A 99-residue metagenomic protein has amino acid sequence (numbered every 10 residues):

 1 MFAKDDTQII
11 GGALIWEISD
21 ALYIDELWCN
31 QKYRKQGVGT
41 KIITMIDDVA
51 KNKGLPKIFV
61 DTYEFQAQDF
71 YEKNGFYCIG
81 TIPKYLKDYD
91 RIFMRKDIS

Functional and structural regions predicted by a protein language model:
M1-D25, F65, K84: Acetyl-CoA-dependent GNAT
F2, Y23, W28, F59 (+1 more regions): Conserved beta-strand segments that form the floor/walls of ligand-binding pockets within enzyme and binding domains
L27-K35: A short, internal acetyl-CoA/4′-phosphopantetheine-binding micro-motif in the GNAT/acyltransferase core
K35-D48, K73: Conserved acetyl-CoA-binding loop-helix of GNAT-fold acetyltransferases
G39, I43, E64-A67, K84-D90: Short glycine/proline-centered loop/turn elements that form peptide/ligand docking sites
A50-Y63: Conserved GNAT acetyl-CoA-binding A-motif
F59-D61, Y77-F93: Conserved catalytic-core motifs of GNAT/GCN5-like acyltransferases
